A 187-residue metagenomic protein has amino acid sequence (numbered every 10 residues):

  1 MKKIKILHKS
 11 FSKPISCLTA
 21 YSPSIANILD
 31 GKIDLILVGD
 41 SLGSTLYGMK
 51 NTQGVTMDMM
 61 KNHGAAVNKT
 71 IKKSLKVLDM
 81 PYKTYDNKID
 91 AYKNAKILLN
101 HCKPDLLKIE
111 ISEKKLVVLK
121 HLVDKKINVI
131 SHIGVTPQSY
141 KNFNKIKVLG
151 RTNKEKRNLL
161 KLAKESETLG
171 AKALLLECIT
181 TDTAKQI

Functional and structural regions predicted by a protein language model:
M1-I187: Alpha/beta enzyme core
